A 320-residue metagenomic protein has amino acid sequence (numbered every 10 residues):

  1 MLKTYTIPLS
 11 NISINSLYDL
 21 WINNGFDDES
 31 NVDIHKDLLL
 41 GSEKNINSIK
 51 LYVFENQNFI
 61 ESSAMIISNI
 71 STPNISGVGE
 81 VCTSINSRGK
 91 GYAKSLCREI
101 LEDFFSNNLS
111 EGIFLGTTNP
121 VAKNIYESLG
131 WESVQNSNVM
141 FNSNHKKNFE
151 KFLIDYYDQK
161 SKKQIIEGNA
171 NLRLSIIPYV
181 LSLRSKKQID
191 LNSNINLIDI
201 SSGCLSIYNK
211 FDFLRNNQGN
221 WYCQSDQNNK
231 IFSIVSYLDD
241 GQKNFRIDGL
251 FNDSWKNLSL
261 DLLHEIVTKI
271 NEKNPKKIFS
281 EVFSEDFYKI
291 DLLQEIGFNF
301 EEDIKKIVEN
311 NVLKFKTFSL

Functional and structural regions predicted by a protein language model:
M1-N45, V53-N56, G77, F152-G203: Short amphipathic alpha-helix that is part of the acyltransferase structural core
I22, N31-V81, L191-N244: A conserved beta-strand-loop-helix scaffold within acyl/acetyltransferase catalytic domains
T83, G89-F104, S128, W255-I270: Conserved acetyl-CoA-binding loop-helix of GNAT-fold acetyltransferases
S84, R88, T118, L250-S254 (+1 more regions): Residue-level recognition of the GNAT/N-acetyltransferase active site
F104-T118, E272-F283: Conserved GNAT acetyl-CoA-binding A-motif
L109-E111, T118-S137, S284-E302: Conserved active-site alpha-helix within GNAT-family acetyltransferase domains
F114-G116, E132-F152, E281, N299-L313: Conserved catalytic-core motifs of GNAT/GCN5-like acyltransferases
K256-L320: Non-catalytic C-terminal interaction regions
